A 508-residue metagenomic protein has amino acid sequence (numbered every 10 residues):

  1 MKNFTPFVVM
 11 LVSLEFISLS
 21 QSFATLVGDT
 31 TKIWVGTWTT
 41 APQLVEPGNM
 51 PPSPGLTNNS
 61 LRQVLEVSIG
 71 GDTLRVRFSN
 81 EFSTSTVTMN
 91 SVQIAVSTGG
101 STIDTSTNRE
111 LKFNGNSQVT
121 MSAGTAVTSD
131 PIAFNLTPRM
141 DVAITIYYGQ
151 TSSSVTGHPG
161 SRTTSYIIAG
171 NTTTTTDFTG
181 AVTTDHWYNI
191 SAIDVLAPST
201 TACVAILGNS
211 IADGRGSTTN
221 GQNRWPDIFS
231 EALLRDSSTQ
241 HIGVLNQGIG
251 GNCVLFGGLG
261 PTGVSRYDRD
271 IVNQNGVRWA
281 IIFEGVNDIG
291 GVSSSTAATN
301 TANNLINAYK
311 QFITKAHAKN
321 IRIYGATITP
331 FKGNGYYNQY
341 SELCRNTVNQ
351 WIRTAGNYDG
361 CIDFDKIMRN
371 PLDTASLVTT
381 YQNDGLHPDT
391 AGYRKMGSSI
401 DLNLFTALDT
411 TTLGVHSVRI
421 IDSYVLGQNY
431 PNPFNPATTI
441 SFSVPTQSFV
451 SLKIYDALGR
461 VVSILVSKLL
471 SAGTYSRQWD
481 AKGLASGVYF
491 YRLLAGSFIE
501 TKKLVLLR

Functional and structural regions predicted by a protein language model:
V8-S18: Bacterial N-terminal signal peptides
S22-L207, S217-N220, S238: N-terminal secretory targeting modules
W38, D213, S217, I249-N304: Oxyanion-hole/transition-state-stabilizing segment in secreted/luminal serine hydrolases and related acyltransferases
S60, Y188, P226-L233, L259-N275 (+1 more regions): Alpha-helical scaffolding within the catalytic cores of extracellular/periplasmic polymer-degrading hydrolases
R75, C203-G208, A212, I242-G248 (+4 more regions): Structural recognition of the beta-strand scaffold that forms the well-ordered cores of secreted hydrolase catalytic
G214-D227: Glycine- and acidic-residue-enriched helix-capping/strand-helix junction motifs
G290, I328-H416: Catalytic His-Asp segment of secreted/periplasmic serine-dependent ester chemistry enzymes
V418-Y430, F434-R508: C-terminal outer-membrane/trafficking sorting elements
